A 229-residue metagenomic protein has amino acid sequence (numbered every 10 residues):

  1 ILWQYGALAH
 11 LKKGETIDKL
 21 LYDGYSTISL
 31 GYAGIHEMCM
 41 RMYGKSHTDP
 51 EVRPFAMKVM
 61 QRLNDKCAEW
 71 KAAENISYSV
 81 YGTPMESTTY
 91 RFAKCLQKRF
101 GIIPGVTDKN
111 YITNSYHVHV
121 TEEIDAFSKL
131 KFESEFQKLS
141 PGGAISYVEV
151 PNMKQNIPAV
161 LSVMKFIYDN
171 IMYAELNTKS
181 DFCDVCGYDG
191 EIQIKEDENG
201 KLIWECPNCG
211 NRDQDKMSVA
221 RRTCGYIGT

Functional and structural regions predicted by a protein language model:
I1-T229: Long, C-terminal-biased catalytic regions of enzyme "large/alpha" subunits
